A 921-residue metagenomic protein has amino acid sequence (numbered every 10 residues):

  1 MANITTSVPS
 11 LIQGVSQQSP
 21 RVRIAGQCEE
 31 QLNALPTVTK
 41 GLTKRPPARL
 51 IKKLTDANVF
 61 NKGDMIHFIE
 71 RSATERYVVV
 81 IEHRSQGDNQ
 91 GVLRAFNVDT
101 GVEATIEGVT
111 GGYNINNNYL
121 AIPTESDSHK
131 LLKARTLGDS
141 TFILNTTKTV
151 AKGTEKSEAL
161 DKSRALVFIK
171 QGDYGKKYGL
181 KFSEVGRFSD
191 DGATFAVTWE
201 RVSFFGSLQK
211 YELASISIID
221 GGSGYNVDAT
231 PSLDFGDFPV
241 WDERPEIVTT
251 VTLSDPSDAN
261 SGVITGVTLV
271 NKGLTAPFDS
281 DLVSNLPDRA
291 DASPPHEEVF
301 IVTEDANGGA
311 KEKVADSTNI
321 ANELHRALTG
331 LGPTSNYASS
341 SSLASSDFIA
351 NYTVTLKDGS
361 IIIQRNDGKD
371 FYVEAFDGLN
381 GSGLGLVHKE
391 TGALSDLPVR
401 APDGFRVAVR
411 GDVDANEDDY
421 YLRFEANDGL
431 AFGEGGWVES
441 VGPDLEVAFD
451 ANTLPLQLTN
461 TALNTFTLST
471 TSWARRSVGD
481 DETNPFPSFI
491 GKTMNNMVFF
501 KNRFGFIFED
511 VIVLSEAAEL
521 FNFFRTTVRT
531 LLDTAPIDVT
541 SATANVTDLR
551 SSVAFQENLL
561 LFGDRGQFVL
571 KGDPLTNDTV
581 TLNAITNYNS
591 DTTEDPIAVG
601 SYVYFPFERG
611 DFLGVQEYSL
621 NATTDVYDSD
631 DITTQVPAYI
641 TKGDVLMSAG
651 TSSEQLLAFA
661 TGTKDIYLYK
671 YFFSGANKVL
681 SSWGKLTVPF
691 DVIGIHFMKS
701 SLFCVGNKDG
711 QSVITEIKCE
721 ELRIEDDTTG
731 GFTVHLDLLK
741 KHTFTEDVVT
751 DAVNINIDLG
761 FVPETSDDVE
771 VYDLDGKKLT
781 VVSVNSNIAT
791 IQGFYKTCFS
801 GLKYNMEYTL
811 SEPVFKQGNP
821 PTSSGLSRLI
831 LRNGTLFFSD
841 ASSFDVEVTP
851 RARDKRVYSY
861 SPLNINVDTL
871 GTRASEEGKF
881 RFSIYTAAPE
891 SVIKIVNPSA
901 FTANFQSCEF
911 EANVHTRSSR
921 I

Functional and structural regions predicted by a protein language model:
M1-G101, D396-N496, F500-D548, F607-Y627 (+1 more regions): N-terminal beta-propeller domains
A2, T6-D64, E70-S72, D611-I921: Beta-sheet repeat architectures centered on beta-propellers
K52, A57-F60, S472-N502, I507-E654 (+2 more regions): Beta-propeller and closely related beta-pinwheel folds
V78-H83, I143, G505-F506, L559-F562 (+3 more regions): Conserved beta-strand element within WD40/beta-propeller blades
V98, N117-K177, Y352, K357-E374: Hydrophobic or amphipathic alpha-helical targeting/insertion segments
S140, S163-F168, P294-S488: Long, charge-dense tracts
S183-A306: Feature for peripheral, non-core segments
N271-K272, A276-A292, F371-D377, E434-G436 (+5 more regions): Surface-exposed interaction regions enriched in Ser/Thr/Asp/Glu that occur as long low-complexity tracts or repetitive
